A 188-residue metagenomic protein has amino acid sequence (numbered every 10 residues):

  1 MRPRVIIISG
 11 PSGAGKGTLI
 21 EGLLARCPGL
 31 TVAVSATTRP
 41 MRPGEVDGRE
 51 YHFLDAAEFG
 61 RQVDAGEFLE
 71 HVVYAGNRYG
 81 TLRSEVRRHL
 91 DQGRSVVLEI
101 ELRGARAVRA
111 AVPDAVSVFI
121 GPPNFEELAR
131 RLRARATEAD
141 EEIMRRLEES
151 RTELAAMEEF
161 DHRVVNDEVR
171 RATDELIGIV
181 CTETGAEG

Functional and structural regions predicted by a protein language model:
R2-I6: Pre-Walker A (Motif I) flank of P-loop NTPase domains
S9-P11: P-loop (Walker A) phosphate-binding loop of NTP-binding proteins
K16: Conserved lysine of the Walker
L19-I20: Post-Walker A alpha-helix
A25-A33: Post-Walker A helix-loop "phosphate-sensing" segment adjacent to the P-loop in P-loop NTPases
S35-V96, R103-R106: ATP-dependent small-molecule kinase phosphotransfer cores that center on conserved nucleotide phosphate-binding segments
V96-E101, A110-A134: Conserved phosphate-donor/acceptor-positioning beta-strand/loop module used by diverse small-molecule
D114, R130, A134-E138, T152-G188: NTP-dependent small-molecule kinase module
